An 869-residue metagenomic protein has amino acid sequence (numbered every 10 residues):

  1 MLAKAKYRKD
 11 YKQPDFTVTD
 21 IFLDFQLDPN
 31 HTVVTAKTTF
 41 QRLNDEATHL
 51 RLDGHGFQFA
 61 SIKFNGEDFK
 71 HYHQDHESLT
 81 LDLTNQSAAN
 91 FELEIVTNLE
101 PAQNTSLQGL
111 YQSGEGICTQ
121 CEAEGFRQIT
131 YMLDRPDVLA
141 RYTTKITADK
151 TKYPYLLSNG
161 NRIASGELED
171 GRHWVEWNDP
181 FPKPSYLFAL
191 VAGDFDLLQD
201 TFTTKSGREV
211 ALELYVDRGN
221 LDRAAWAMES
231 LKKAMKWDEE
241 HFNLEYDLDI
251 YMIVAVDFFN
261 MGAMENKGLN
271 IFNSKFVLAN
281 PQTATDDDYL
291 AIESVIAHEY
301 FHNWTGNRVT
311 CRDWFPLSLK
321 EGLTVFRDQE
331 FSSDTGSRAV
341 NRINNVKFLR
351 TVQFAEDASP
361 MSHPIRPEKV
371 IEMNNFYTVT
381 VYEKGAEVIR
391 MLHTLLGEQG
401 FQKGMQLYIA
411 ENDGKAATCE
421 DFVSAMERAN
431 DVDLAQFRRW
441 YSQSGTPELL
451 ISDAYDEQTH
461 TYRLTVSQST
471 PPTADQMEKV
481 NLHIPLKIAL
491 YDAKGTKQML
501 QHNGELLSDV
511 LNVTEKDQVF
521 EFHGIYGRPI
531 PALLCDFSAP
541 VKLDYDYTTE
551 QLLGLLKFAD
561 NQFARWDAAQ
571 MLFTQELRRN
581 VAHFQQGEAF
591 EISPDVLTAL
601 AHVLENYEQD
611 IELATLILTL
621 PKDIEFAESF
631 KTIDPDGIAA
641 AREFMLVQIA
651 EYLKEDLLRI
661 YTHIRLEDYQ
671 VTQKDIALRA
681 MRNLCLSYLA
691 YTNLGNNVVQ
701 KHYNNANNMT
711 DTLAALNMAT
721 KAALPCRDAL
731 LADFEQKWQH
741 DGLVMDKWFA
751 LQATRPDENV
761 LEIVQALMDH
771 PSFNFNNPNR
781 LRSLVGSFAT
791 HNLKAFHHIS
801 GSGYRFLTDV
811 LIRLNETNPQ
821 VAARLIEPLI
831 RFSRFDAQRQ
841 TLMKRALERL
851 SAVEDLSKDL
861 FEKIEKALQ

Functional and structural regions predicted by a protein language model:
M1-V33, L107, Y111-Q120, R127 (+3 more regions): N-terminal, polar/Ser/Thr-rich
K4, A47-F69, N481-L500: Solvent-exposed beta-hairpin/edge-strand motifs
L43-D45, H49-L50, G54-S113, D170 (+2 more regions): A surface-exposed beta-strand-loop module
F59, W177, S206-Q458, R463-V466: Hydrophobic alpha-helical and helix-loop surface patches within well-folded domains that function as non-catalytic
Q86-T105, G109, D475-E550, K557 (+1 more regions): Extended acidic/polar, glycine-enriched regions that form or flank non-catalytic beta-rich accessory modules
V96-Q199, Q562-R565: Extended, low-hydrophobicity, Ser/Thr/Pro/Gly-biased non-transmembrane segments
T351, T378, H523-Q869: Long, ordered, helix-rich scaffold segments
G414-L506, N512, L860, E865-L868: Beta/coil-rich, acidic/histidine-enriched accessory regions frequently appended to metallopeptidases
